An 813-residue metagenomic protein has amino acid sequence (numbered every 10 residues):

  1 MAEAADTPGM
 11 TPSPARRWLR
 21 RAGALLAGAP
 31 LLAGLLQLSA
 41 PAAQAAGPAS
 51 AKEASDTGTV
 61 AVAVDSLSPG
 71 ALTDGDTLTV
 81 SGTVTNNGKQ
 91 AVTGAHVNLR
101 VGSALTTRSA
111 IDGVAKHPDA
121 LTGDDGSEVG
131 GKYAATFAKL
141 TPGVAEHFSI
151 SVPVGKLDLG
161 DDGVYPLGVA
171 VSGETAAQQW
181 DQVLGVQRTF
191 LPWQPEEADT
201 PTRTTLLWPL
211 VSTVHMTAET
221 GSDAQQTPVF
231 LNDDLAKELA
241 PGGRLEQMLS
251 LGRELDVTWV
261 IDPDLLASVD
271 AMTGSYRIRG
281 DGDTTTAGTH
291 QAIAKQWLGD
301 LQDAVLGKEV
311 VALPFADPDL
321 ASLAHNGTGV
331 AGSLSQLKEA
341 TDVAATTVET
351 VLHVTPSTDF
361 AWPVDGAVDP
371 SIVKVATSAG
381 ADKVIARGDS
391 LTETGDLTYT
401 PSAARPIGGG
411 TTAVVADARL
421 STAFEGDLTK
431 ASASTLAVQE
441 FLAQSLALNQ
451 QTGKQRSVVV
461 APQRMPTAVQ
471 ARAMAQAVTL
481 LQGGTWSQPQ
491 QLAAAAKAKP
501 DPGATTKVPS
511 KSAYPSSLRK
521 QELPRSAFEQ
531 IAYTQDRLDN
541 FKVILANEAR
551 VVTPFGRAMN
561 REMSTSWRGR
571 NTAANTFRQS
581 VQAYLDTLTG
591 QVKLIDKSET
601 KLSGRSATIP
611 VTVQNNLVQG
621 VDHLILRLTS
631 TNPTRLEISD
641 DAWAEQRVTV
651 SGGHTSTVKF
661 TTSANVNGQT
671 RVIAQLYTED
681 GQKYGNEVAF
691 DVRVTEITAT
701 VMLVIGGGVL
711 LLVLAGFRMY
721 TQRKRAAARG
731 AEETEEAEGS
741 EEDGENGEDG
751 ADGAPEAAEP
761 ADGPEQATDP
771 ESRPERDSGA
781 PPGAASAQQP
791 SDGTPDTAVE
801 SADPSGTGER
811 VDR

Functional and structural regions predicted by a protein language model:
M1-A45, G706-Y720: Secretory targeting and sorting signals
A33-T57, G70, Q90, A361 (+4 more regions): C-terminal region of N-terminal signal peptides and the immediate post-cleavage residues of exported proteins
T83-A91, T612-Q619: Asparagine-centered strand-capping/turn motif at beta-strand->loop junctions
A120-L159, I638-V666: Intrinsically disordered, low-complexity Pro/Gly/Ser/Thr-rich segments with frequent PxxP/GP/PP motifs and embedded
K156-L167, V666-I673: Short glycine/proline/serine/threonine-rich loop/turn segments at secondary-structure transition edges
G185-Q302: Active-site beta->alpha N-cap acidic-glycine motif
A236-A240, S250-R253, V257, D342-T355 (+5 more regions): Catalytic grooves of carbohydrate-active enzymes
D539-K542, A546-T698: Membrane-proximal extracellular "stem/stalk" segments of glycoproteins immediately N-terminal to a transmembrane helix
